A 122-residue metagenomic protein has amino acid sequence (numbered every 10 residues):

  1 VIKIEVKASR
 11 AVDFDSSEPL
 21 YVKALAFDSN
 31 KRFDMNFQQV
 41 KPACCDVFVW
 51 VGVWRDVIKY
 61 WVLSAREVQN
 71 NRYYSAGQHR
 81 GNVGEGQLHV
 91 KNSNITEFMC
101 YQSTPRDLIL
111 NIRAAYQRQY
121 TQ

Functional and structural regions predicted by a protein language model:
I2-K3, A8-Q122: Nucleic-acid endonuclease domains
